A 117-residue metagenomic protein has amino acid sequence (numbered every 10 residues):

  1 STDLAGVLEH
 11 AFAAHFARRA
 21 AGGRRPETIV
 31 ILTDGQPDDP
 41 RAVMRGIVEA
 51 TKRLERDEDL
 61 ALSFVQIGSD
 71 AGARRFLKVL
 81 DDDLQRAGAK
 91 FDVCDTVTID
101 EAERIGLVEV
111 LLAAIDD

Functional and structural regions predicted by a protein language model:
S1-P26, P37-M44, L62, Q66-R75: Von Willebrand factor
H10-R18, E49-R53, D83: A generic secondary-structure signal
L32-G35: MIDAS-like acidic motif and immediate structural context at the N-terminus of von Willebrand factor A/I domains
A50-D117: Von Willebrand factor type A / integrin I
